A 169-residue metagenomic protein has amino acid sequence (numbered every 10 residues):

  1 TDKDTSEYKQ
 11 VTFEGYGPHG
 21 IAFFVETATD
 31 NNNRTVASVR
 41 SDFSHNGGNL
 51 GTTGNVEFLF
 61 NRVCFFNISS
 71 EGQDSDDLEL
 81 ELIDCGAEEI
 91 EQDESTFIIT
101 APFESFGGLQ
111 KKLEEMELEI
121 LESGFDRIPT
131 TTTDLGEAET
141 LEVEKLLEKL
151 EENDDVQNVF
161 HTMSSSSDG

Functional and structural regions predicted by a protein language model:
T1-F23: Translation machinery proteins
D4-S6, F43-L50, S70-L80: A general structural motif
Q10-P18, L50-F60, L118-P129: Flexible hinge/switch segments at interdomain interfaces of large molecular machines
Y16-I21, D30-N33, F60-R62, Q92-S95 (+1 more regions): Short flexible coil/turn linkers enriched for glycine and charged/polar residues that connect secondary-structure
A22-E26, P129: Short hinge/gating elements
E26-T52: Acidic-enriched and Gly/Ser
F65-G169: Positively charged, low-complexity, intrinsically disordered RNA-binding extensions
